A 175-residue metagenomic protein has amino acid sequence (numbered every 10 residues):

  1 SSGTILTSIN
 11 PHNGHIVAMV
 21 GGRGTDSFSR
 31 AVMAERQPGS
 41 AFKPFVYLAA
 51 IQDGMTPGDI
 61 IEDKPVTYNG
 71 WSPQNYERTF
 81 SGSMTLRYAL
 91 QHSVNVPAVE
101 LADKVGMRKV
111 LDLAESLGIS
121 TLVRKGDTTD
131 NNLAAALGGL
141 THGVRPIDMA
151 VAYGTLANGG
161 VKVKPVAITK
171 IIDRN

Functional and structural regions predicted by a protein language model:
S2-T25, L117, T169-D173: A short, well-structured edge-of-sheet supersecondary motif
S2-T4, D26-F45, P57-D63, S83-M84 (+1 more regions): Short active-site loop at a secondary-structure junction that contains or immediately precedes the catalytic residue(s)
H12, M55-V110, K162, R174-N175: Conserved catalytic neighborhood of penicillin-recognizing serine enzymes
H12-N13, R23-D26, Q37, V66-Y68 (+5 more regions): Solvent-exposed loop/turn segments at secondary-structure junctions within structured extracellular/periplasmic domains
N13-G14, E35-I61, A89, A152-L156: Active-site SXXK
S27-V32, S81-S83, Q91-A98, T129-G138: Flexible glycine/proline-enriched surface loops and loop-helix/loop-strand junctions
V105-R124: Short, charged, amphipathic alpha-helices and their helix-cap/turn boundaries
T121-N175: Active-site-proximal helix/loop microenvironment of the serine DD-peptidase/beta-lactamase transpeptidase fold
